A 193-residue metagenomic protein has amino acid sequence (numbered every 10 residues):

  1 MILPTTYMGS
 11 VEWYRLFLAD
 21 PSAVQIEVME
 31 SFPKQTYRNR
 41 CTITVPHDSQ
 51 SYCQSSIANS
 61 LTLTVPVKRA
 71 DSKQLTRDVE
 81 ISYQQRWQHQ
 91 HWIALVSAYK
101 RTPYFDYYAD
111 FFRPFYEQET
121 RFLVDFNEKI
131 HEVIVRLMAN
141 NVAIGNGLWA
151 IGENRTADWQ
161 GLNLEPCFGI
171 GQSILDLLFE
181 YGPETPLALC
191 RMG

Functional and structural regions predicted by a protein language model:
M1-G193: Residues lining hydrophobic/aromatic ligand-binding pockets adjacent to catalytic sites
